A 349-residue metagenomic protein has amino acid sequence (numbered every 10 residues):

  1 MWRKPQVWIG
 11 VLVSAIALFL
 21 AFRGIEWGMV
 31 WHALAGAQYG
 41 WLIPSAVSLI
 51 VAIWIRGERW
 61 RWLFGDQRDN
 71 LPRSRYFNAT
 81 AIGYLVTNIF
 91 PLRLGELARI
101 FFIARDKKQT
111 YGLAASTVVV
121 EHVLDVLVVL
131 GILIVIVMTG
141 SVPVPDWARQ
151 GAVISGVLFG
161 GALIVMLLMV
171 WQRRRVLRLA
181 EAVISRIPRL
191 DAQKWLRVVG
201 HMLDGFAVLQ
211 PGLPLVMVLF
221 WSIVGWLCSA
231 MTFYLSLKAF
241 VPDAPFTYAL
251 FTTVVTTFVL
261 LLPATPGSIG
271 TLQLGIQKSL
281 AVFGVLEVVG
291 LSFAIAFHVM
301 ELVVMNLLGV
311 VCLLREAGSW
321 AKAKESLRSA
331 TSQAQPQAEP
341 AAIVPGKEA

Functional and structural regions predicted by a protein language model:
M1-H32, G83-L190, I269-A349: Transmembrane helix-loop-helix hairpins in multi-pass inner-membrane proteins
M1-W2, W31-Q38, D69-R73, D106-K107 (+2 more regions): Helix-boundary and loop/linker segments of multi-pass membrane transporters
A17, R56-L63, R99, S229-S236 (+3 more regions): Hydrophobic/aromatic residues in alpha-helical transmembrane segments
L34-P44, D146-L158, Q210-V216: Juxtamembrane helix-entry segments on the extracytoplasmic side of multipass membrane proteins
V51-E58, L63-G65, T87-L97, L261-L272: Short helix-coil transition sites and intra-membrane helix breaks within transmembrane domains of multi-pass
R75-A81, G225-Y234, P245-L261, L272: Hydrophobic alpha-helical segments embedded in the membrane of multi-pass proteins
K194-F240, A244-F246: Alpha-helical transmembrane segments and their immediate interhelical loop/hinge regions in multi-pass membrane
T252-T265, F297-M305: Transmembrane helix-bundle signature of multi-pass secondary active exporters and lipid flippases
